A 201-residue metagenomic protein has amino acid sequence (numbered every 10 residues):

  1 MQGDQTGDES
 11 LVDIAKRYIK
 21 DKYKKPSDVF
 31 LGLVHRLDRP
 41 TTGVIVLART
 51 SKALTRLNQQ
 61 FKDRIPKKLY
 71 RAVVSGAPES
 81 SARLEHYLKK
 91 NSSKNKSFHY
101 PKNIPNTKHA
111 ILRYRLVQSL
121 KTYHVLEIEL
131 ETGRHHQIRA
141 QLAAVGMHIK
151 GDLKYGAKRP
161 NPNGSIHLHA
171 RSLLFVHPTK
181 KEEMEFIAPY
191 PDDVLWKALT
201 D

Functional and structural regions predicted by a protein language model:
M1-D201: RNA pseudouridine synthases
